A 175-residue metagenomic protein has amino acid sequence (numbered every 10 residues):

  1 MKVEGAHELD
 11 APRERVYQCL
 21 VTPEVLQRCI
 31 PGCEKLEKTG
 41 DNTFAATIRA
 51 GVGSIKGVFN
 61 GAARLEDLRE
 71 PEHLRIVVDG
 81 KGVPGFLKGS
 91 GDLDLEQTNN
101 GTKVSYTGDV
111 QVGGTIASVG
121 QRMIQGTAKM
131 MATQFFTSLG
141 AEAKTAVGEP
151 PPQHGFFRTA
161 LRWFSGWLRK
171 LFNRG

Functional and structural regions predicted by a protein language model:
M1-T43, T47, G51, F156-G175: Hydrophobic ligand-binding cavity/cleft-lining segments
K2-A6, T43, N60, H73 (+2 more regions): Intrinsic-disorder/low-complexity, polar/charged segments enriched in Ser/Thr/Lys/Arg/Asp/Glu/Gln
G5, E34, G61-D67, V78 (+1 more regions): Hydrophobic/aromatic beta-strand elements that line small-molecule binding cavities or substrate pockets in beta-rich
P12, D41, E70, T98-G101: Short strand-connecting beta-turns/loops that link adjacent beta-strands
V16-L20, L26, L65, Y106 (+1 more regions): Hydrophobic pocket/interface hotspot
K38-D79, R174-G175: Glycine-rich portal/gate segments that line the openings of hydrophobic small-molecule binding cavities
G80-T127: Beta-strand/loop substructures that line and gate deep hydrophobic ligand-binding cavities in soluble
I116-L161: A conserved amphipathic terminal alpha-helix motif
